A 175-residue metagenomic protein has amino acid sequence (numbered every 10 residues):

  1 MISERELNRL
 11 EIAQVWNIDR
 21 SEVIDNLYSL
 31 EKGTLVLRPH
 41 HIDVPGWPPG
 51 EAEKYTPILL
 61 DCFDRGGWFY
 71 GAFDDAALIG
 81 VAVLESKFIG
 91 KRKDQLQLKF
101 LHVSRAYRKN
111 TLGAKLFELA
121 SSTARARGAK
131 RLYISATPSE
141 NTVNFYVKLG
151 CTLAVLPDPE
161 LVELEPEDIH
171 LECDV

Functional and structural regions predicted by a protein language model:
R9-L10, N17-D94, K99, S104-R105 (+2 more regions): Acetyl-CoA-dependent GNAT
L10-A13, E140-N141: Short alpha-helical
F100-V103, K109-S122, V147-K148: Conserved acetyl-CoA-binding loop-helix of GNAT-fold acetyltransferases
G113, F117, S139-T142, P159-E165: Short glycine/proline-centered loop/turn elements that form peptide/ligand docking sites
A124-T137: Conserved GNAT acetyl-CoA-binding A-motif
Y133, V147, T152-I169: Conserved catalytic-core motifs of GNAT/GCN5-like acyltransferases
